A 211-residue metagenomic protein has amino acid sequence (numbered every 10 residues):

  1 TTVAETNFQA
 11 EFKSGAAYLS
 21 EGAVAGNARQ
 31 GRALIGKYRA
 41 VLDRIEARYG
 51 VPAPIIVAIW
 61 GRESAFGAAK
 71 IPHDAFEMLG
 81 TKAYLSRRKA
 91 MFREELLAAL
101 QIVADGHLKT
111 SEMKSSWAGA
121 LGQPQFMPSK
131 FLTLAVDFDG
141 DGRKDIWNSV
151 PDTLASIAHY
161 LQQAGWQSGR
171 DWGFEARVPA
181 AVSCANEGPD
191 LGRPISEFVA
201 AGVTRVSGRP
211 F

Functional and structural regions predicted by a protein language model:
T1-E94, A98-S115, G119, S129-F211: Cell-wall glycan-active module
Q125: Functionally critical loop-and-helix segments that line ligand-binding/catalytic clefts of soluble enzyme domains
